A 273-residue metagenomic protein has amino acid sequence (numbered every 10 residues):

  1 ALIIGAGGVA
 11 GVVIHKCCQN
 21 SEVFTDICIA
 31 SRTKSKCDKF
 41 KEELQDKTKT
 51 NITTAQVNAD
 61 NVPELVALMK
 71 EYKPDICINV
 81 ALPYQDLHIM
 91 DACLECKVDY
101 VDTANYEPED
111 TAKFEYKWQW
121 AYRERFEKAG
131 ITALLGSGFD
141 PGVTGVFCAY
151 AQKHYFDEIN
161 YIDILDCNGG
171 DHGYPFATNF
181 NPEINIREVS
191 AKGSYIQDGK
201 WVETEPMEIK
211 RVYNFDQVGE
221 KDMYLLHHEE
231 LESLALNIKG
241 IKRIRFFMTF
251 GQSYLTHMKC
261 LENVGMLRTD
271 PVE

Functional and structural regions predicted by a protein language model:
A1-G8: Conserved N-terminal Rossmann-fold NAD(P)-binding element of oxidoreductases
A10-I14: N-terminal Rossmann-fold NAD(P) dinucleotide-binding loop
T33-K36: Helix N-cap at the beta1-alpha1 junction of Rossmann-like dinucleotide-binding domains, i.e., the first residues
D46-N61: Rossmann-fold cofactor-recognition segment
V57-P74, A81, Q85: Conserved Rossmann-fold cofactor-binding substructure of NAD(P)-dependent oxidoreductases
V80-P83, A92-E115: ADP-ribose/adenylate-binding Rossmann-like module
A104-T132: Rossmann-fold NAD(P)-binding glycine/threonine-rich loop
K153-E273: C-terminal catalytic/substrate-binding lobe primarily of soluble NAD(P)-dependent oxidoreductases
